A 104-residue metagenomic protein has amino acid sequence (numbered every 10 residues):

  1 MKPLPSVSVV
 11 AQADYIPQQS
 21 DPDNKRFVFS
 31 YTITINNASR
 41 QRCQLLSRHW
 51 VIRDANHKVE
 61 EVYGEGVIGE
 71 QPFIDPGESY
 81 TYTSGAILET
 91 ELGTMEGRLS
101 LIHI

Functional and structural regions predicted by a protein language model:
M1-K25: Low-complexity, acidic Ser/Thr/Pro/Gly-rich terminal tails and inter-domain linkers that flank the onset of structured
V7, K25-F27, Q44, E78-Y80 (+1 more regions): Residue-level preference for beta-strand/loop junctions
I35-S39: Asparagine-centered strand-capping/turn motif at beta-strand->loop junctions
C43-E60: Short acidic, flexible loop segments centered on an aromatic residue
E61-T90: Intrinsically disordered, low-complexity Pro/Gly/Ser/Thr-rich segments with frequent PxxP/GP/PP motifs and embedded
T90-E96: Short glycine/proline/serine/threonine-rich loop/turn segments at secondary-structure transition edges
R98-S100: Structured alpha-helical
I102-I104: Conserved small/polar residues in nucleotide/adenosyl-binding loops
